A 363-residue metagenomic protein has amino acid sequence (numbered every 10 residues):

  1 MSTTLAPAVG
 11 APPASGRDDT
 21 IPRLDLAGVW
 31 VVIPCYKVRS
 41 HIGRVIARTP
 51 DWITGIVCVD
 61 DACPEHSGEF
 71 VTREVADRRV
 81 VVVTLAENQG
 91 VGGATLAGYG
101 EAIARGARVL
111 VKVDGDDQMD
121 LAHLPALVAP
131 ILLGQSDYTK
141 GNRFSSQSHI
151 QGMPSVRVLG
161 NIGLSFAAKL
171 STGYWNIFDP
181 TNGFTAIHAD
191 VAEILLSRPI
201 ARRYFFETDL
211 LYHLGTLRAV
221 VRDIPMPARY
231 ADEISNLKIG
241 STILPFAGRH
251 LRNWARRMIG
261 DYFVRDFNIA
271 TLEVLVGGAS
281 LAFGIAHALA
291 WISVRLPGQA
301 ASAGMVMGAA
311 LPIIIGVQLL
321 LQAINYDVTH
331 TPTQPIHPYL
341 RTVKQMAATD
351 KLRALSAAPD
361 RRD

Functional and structural regions predicted by a protein language model:
S2-D25, I200-D363: Hydrophobic helical membrane-anchoring modules
G16, Y36-D51: Short, well-formed alpha-helical segments that are part of the catalytic scaffolds of diverse glycosyltransferases
G28-W30, G55, D209: Cell-envelope/extracellular polymer assembly enzymes that use nucleotide-activated donors
W30-P34, V57, T84: Short hydrophobic beta-strand elements that form part of the catalytic alpha/beta core underpinning NDP-sugar/donor
S40-R44, E65-E74: Acidic helix N-cap motif at the loop->helix transition within catalytic regions of sugar-transfer enzymes
D60-E69, E87, D117: A conserved acidic beta->alpha catalytic loop
L85-A104, V109, L121-Y204, Y230-S241: Acceptor/aglycone-binding surface of glycosyltransferases and processive sugar-polymer synthases
